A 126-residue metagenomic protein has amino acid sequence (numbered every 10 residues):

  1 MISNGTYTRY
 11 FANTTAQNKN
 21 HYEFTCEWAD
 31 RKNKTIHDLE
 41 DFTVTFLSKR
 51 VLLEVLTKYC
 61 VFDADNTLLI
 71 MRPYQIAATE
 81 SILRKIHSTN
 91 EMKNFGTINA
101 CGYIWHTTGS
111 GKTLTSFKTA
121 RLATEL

Functional and structural regions predicted by a protein language model:
M1-L126: ATP-dependent helicase/translocase motor core
